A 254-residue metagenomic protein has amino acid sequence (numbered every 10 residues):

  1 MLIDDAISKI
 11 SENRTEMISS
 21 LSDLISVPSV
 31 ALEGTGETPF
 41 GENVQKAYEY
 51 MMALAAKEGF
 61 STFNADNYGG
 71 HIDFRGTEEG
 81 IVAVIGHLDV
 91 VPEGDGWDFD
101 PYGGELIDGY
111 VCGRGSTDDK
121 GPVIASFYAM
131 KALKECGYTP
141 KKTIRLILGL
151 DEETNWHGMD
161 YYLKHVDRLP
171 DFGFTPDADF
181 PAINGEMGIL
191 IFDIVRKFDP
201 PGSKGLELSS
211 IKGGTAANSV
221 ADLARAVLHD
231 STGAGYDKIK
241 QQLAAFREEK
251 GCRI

Functional and structural regions predicted by a protein language model:
M1-A83, V90-E93: N-terminal helical capping/dimerization or prosegment-like subdomains of hydrolases acting on amide or phosphate bonds
Q45-E49, V123, Y236, K240: Short, surface-exposed alpha-helical segments at coil->helix boundaries
E58, C136-T139, K250: Short helix-capping segments at alpha-helix termini
T62, I72, G104-L106, I254: A structural signal for short hydrophobic beta-strand segments in well-ordered beta-sheet cores
D73, G149, H229-S231: Short hydrophobic/aromatic beta-strand micro-patches that form the beta-sheet surface supporting nucleotide- or nucleic
G80-L148, T154, D171: Active-site metal-coordination/substrate-binding segment of hydrolases, especially metallo-dependent peptidases
E153, M159-I254: Midchain, well-structured core segments that form catalytic/ion-binding scaffolds
